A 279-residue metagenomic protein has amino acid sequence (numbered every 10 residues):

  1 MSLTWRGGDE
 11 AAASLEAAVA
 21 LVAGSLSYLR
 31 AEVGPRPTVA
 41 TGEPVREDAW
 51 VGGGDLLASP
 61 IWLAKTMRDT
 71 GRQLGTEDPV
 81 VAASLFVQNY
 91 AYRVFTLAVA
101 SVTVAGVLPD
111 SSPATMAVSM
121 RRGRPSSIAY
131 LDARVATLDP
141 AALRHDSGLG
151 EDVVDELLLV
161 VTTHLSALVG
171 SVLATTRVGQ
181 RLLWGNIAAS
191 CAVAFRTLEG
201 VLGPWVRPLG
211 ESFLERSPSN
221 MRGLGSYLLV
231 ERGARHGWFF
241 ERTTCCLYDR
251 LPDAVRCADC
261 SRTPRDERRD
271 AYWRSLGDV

Functional and structural regions predicted by a protein language model:
M1-L85: Generic N-terminal leader/targeting and pre-domain segments
A12-A23, V102, G210-F213, R269-L276: Generic hydrophobic, helix-prone segments enriched in Leu/Val/Ile
G53-H236: Hydrophobic, aromatic-lined core segments that form the binding pocket/scaffold for planar heteroaromatic ligands
G203-V279: Cys/His-clustered metal-coordination modules, chiefly Zn-binding fingers
